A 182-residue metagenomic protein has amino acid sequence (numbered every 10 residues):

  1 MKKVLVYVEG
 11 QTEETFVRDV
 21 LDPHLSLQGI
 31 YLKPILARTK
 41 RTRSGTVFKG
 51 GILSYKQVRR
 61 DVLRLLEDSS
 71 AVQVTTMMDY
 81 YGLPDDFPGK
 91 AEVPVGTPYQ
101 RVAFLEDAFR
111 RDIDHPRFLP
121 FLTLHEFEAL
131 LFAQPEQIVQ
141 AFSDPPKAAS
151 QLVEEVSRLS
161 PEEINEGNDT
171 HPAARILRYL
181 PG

Functional and structural regions predicted by a protein language model:
M1, E14-G45, K56-G182: C-terminal accessory helical subdomains adjacent to catalytic cores in phosphodiester- and nucleotide-handling enzymes
V6-T15: Catalytic nucleophile-elbow at a beta strand-turn-alpha helix junction centered on a G-D-S/GDSL motif, marking
G50-G51, Y55: Non-catalytic terminal and connector segments of soluble metabolic enzymes
